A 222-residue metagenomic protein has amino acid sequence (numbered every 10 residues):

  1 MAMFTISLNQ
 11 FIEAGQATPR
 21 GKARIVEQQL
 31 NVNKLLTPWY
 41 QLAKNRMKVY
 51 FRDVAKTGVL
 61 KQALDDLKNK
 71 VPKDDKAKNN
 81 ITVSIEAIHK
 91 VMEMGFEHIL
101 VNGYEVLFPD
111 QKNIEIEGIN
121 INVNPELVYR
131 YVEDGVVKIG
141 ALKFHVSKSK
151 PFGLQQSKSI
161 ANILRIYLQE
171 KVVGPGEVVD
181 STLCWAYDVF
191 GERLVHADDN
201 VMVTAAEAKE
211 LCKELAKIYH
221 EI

Functional and structural regions predicted by a protein language model:
M1-G103: Metal-dependent nuclease catalytic cores that hydrolyze phosphodiester bonds in DNA/RNA, characterized by
Y104-Q111: Short linear interaction motifs
N113, R130-V132, Y187: A generic structural motif
I114, P125-E126: Internal catalytic-core helix/loop-beta-alpha segment that presents or stabilizes conserved functional determinants
N120-N122, V128-L142: Active-site beta-strand-loop-beta-strand hairpin of nuclease catalytic cores that positions key catalytic residues
S149-I222: Accessory, usually C-terminal, subdomains that scaffold auxiliary metal cofactors
